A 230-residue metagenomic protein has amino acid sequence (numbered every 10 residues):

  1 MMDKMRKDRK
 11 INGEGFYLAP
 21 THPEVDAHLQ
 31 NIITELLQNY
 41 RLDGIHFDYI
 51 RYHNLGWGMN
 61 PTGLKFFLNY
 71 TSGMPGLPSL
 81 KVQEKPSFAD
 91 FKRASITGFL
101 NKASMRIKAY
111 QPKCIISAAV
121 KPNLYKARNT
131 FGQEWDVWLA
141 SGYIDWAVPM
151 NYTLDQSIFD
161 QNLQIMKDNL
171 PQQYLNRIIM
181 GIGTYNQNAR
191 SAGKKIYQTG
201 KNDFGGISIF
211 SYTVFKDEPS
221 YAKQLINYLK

Functional and structural regions predicted by a protein language model:
M1-I11, Y49-L80: Aromatic- and acidic-residue-enriched segments that line the glycan-binding/catalytic groove of carbohydrate-active
M1-N39: Active-site-adjacent "subsite" loops/lids of carbohydrate-active enzymes
G15-P23, P86-R93, Y125, P149: Second-shell loop/turn segments in exported
V25-L36, K126-S141, L163, N188-G200: Short, acidic/polar
L29, L36, I45-D48, I107 (+4 more regions): Conserved, mostly hydrophobic/aromatic
D43, D48, N69-K85, G132-S157 (+1 more regions): Aromatic- and acid-rich polysaccharide-binding/catalytic face of secreted or lumenal carbohydrate-active enzymes
H46-N54, V82-F131, L175-Q187: Aromatic-lined carbohydrate-recognition surfaces of secreted/lumenal glycan-active proteins
Y143-Q161, M166-N169, Q173-K230: Substrate-binding cleft of secreted/luminal carbohydrate-active enzymes
